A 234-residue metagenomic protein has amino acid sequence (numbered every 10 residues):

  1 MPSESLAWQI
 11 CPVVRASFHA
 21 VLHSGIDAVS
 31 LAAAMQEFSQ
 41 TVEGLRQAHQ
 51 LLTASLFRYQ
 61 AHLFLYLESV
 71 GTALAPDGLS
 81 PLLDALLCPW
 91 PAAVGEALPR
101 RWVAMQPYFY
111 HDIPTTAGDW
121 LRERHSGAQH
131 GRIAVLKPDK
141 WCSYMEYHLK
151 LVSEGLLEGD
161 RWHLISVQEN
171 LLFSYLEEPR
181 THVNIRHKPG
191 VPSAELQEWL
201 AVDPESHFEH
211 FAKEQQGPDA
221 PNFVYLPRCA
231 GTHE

Functional and structural regions predicted by a protein language model:
P2-W8, T53, T115-E123: Short beta-strand/turn micro-motifs at beta-sheet edges
W8-A32, R124-C142: Short glycine-/aliphatic-rich beta-strand segments at the starts of folded cytosolic domains
S24-A34, T72-L79, W141-S143, H182-R186: Short, conserved charged micro-motifs
I26-H49, K140-R161: Short amphipathic alpha-helical segments
G44-L52, S69-V103, E158-D160, P179-F223: An amphipathic, aromatic/His-enriched active-site/gating alpha helix that lines ligand/cofactor pockets
A54-Y59, H163-Q168: Short beta-strand
A61-S69, N170-E177: A generic structural motif
A97-K137: Surface-exposed beta-loop interaction hotspot
